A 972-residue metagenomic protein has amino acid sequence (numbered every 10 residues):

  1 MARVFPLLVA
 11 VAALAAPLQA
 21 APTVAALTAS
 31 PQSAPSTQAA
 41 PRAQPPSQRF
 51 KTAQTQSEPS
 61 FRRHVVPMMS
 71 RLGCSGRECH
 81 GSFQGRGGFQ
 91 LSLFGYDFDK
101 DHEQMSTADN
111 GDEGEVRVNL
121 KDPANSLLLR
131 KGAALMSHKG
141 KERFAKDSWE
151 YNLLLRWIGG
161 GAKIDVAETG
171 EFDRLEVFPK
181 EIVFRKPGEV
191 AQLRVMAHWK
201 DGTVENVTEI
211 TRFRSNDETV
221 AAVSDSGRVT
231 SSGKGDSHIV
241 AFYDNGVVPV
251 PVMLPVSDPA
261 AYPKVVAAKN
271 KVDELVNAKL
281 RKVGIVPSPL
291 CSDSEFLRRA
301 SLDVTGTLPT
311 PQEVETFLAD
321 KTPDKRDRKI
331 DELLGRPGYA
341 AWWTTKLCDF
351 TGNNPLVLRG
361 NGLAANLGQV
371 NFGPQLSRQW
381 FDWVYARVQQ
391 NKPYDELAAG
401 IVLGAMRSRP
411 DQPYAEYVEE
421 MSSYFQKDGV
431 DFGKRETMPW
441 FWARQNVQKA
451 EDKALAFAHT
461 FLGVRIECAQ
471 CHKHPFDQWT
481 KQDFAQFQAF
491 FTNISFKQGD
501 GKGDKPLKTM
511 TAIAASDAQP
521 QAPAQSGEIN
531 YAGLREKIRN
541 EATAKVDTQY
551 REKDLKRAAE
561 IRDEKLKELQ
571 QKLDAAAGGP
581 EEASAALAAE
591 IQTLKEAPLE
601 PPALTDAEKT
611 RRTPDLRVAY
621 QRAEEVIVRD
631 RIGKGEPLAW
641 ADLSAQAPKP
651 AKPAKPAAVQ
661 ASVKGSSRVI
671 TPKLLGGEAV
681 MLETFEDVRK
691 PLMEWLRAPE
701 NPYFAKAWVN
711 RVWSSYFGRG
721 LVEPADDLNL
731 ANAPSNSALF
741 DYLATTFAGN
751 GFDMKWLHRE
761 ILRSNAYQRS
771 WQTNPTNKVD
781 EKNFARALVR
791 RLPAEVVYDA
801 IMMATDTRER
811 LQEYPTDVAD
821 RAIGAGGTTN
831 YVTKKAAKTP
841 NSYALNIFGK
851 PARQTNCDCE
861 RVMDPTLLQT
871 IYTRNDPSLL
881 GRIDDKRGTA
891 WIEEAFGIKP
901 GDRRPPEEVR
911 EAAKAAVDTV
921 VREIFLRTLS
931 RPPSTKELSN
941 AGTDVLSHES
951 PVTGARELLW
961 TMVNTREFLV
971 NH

Functional and structural regions predicted by a protein language model:
M1-V4: Positively charged n-region of N-terminal signal peptides that target proteins for export
P6-P17: Bacterial N-terminal signal peptides
A21-P22, Q32: Boundary of Sec targeting at the N-terminus
V24-A29, T37-D147, T169-M196, V204-K269 (+7 more regions): Solvent-exposed helix-loop boundary motif
S60-R77, W149-W157, K453-A469, S714 (+1 more regions): Sequence/structural segment immediately N-terminal to covalent heme-attachment motifs in c-type and related
R130, F144-I164, L868-G888: Catalytic cores of secreted or luminal carbohydrate-active enzymes
K264-G338, W343, T351-Y814, C859-R861 (+3 more regions): Primarily short, surface-exposed interaction patches in extracytoplasmic proteins
A804-R874, D884: Long, His/Glu/Asp-enriched segments that create or flank divalent metal/ion-associated functional microenvironments
